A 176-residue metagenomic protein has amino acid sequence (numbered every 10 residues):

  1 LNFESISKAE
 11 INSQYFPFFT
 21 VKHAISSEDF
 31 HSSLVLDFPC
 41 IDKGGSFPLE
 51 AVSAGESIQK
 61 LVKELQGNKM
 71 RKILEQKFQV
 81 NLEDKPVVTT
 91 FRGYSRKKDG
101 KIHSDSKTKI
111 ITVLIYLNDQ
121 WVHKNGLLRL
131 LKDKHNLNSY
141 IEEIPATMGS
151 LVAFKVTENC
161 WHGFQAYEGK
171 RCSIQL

Functional and structural regions predicted by a protein language model:
L1-L176: Fe(II)/2-oxoglutarate oxygenase catalytic core
